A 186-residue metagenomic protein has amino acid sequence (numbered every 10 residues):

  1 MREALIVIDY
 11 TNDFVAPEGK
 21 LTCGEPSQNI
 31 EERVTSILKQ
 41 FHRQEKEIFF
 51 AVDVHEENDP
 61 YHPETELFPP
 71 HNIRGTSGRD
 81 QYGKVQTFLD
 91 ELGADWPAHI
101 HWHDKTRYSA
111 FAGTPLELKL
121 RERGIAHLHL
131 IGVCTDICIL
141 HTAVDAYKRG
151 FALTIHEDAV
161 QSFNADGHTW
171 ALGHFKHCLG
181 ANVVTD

Functional and structural regions predicted by a protein language model:
M1-A4, R33-Q44, P69-D186: Active-site-adjacent betaalpha module
L5-Y10: N-terminal nucleotide-binding beta1-loop-alpha1 segment
T11-P17: Short acidic, Gly/Ser-rich segments with clustered Asp/Glu that frequently serve as metal-coordination loops in enzyme
D13, E57, S162: Active-site loop signature of alpha/beta-hydrolase-fold enzymes
G19-S27, E66-N72: Short glycine-enriched, charge-decorated loop/helix-capping segments at active-site entrances that position
C23-I37: Short catalytic helix/loop segments, enriched in acidic residues and glycine and frequently bearing histidine
E47-D53: Short beta-strand segments at enzyme active-site cores
D59-P63: Metal-dependent catalytic neighborhoods of phosphoester/phosphodiester hydrolases
